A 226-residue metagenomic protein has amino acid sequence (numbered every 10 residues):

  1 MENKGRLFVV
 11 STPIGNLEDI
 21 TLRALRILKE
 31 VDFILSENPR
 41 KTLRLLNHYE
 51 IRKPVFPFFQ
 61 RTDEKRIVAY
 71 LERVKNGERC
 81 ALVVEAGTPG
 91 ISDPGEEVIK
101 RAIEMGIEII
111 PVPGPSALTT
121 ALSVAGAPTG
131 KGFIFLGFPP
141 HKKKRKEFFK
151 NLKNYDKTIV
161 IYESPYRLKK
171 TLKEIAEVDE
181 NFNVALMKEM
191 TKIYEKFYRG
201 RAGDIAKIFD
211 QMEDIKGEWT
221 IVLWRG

Functional and structural regions predicted by a protein language model:
M1-Q60: Glycine-rich, flexible N-terminal cofactor/catalytic loop recognition
E2-K4, R79, K157-G226: A contiguous loop/helix-start segment that scaffolds small-molecule binding in enzyme catalytic cores
L28-I34, I107-I110, K157-I159: Short active-site oxyanion
R40-T42, T88, A117, R167: Alpha-helix capping/helix-boundary segments
F58-E64, F138-P140: Conserved helicase motor
F59, I67-S116: Glycine/small-residue-rich loop that forms an oxyanion/phosphate-binding "nest" at active or ligand-binding sites
E97-Y155: Class I SAM-dependent methyltransferase SAM-binding "motif I" and its flanking Rossmann-like core
